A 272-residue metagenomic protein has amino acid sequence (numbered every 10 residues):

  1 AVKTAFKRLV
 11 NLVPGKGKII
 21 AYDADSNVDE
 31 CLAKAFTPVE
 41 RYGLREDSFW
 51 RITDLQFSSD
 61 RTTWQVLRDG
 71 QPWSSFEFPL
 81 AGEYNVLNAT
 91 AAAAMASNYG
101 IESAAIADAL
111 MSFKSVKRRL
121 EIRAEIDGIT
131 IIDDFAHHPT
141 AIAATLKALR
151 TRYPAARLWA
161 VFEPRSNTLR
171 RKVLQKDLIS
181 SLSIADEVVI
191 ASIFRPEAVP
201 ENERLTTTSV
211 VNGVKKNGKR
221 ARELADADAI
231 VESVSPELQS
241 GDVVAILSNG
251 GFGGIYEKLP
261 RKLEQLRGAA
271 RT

Functional and structural regions predicted by a protein language model:
A1-I131, T208-V214: Acidic, Mg2+-coordinating active-site environments of NTP-dependent enzymes
V2, A143-R152: Basic, amphipathic juxtamembrane/active-site segments that coordinate anionic phosphate or diphosphate groups
V13-G17, I184, S240-G241: Short glycine-dipeptide loop
V116, A148-N217, E223-A225, G251: Active-site beta-alpha connecting loops in nucleotide-dependent enzymes
D133-A143, R165-L174: Active-site glycine- and acidic-residue-rich loops that bind and position anionic ligands or nucleotide-like cofactors
I193, K262-T272: Short, flexible loop segments at boundaries between secondary-structure elements
I230-K262: A glycine-rich beta-strand to alpha-helix segment that forms a phosphate/ribose-binding loop at ligand/cofactor sites
